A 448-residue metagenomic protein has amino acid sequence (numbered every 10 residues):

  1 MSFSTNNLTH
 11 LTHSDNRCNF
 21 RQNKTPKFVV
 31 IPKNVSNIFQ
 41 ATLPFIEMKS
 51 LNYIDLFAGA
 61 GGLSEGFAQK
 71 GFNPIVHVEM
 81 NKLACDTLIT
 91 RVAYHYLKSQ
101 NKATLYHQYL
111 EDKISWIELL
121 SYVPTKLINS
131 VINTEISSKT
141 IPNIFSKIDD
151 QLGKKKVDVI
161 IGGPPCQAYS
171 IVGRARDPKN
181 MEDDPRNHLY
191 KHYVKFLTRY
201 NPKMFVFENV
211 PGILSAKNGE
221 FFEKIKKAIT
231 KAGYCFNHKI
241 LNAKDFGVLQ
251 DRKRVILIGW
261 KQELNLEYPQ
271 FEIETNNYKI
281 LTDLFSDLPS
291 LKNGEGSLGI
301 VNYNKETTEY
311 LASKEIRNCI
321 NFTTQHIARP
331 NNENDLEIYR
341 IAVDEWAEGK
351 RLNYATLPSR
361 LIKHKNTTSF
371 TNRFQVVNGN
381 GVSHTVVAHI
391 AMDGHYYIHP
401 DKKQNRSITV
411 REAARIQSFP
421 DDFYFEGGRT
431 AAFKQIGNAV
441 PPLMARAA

Functional and structural regions predicted by a protein language model:
T5, T9-T12, T25, A41-T42: Ala/Thr-enriched low-complexity intrinsically disordered regions
L11-S14, K24, V29, V35: Short hydrophobic alpha-helical segments enriched in small aliphatic residues
V35-E47: Short, Lys/Arg-enriched N-terminal segments with co-localized hydrophobic residues within the first ~10-30 amino acids
K49-N52, A58-N201, P211-S215, E220: Core alpha/beta nucleotide-donor-binding catalytic domains of modification enzymes
D150-K154, Y169-R360: Class I S-adenosyl-L-methionine
Y310-A448: C-terminal target-recognition/interaction regions appended to catalytic cores
